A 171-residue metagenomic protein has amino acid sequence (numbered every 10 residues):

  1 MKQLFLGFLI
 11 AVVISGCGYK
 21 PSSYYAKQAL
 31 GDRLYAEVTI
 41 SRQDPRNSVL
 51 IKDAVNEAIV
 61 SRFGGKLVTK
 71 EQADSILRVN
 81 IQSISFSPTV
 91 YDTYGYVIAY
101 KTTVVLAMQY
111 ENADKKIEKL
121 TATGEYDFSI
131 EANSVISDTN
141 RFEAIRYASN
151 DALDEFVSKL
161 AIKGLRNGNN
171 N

Functional and structural regions predicted by a protein language model:
L4-F8, I14-E57, I162-N171: A structural "domain/chain start" motif
K27-G31, Q72, G95-K101: Short coil/turn motifs at beta-sheet boundaries
P45-D53, V97, K101, V135 (+1 more regions): Soluble non-cytosolic domains of exported or imported proteins
S61, I76-F142: Surface-exposed short loop/turn segments
G64-D74: Short acidic low-complexity segments
N112-D114, A132-N171: C-terminal/domain-edge helix-coil "capping" segments
